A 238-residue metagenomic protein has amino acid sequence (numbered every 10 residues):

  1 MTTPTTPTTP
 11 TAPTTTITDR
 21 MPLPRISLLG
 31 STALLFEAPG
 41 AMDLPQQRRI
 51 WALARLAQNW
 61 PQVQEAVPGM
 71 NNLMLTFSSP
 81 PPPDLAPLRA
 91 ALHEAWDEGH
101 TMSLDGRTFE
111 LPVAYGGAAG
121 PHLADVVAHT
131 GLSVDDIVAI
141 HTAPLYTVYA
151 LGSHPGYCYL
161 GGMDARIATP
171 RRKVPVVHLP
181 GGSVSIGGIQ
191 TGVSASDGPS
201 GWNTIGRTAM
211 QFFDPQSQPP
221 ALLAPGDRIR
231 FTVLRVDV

Functional and structural regions predicted by a protein language model:
T2-P4, T15-V238: Glycine-rich active-site loops that engage anionic ligands at enzyme catalytic sites
P7-P13: Low-complexity, simple-sequence tandem-repeat tracts enriched in small residues
